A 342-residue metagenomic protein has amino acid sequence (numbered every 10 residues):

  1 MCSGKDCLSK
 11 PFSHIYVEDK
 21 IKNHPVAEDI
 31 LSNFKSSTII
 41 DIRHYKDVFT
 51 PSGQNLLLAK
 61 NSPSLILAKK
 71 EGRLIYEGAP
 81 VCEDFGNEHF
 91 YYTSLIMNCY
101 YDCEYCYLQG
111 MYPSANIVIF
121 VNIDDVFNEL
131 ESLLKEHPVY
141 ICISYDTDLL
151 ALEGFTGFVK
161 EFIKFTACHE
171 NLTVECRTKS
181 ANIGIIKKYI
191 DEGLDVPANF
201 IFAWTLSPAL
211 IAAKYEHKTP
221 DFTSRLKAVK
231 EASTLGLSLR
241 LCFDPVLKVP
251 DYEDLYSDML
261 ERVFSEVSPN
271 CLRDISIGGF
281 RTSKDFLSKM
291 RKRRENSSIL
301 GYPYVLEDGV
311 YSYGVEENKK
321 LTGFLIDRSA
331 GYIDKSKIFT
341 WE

Functional and structural regions predicted by a protein language model:
M1-E28, E261-E342: Auxiliary Fe-S-binding modules of radical SAM enzymes
M1-H89: Flexible, acidic/Gly-rich N-terminal and inter-domain linker regions that tether and position cofactor-handling modules
I66-H89, E104-I201: Conserved Radical SAM active-site core
T93-C103: Cysteine-centered iron-sulfur cluster-binding motifs in ferredoxin-type domains/subunits of redox enzymes
E129-L134, K187-D191, F222-L235, L325: Structured alpha-helical segments in the cores of large, soluble enzyme domains
Y140-C142, T173-E175, N199-A203, S238-C242 (+2 more regions): Structural preference for beta-strand elements that scaffold enzyme active sites
T147-L150, A181-G184, F200-T219, P245-V249 (+3 more regions): Conserved radical SAM core fold
R225-D285, F339-T340: Conserved C-terminal portion of the radical SAM core fold that forms the substrate/S-adenosylmethionine-binding
